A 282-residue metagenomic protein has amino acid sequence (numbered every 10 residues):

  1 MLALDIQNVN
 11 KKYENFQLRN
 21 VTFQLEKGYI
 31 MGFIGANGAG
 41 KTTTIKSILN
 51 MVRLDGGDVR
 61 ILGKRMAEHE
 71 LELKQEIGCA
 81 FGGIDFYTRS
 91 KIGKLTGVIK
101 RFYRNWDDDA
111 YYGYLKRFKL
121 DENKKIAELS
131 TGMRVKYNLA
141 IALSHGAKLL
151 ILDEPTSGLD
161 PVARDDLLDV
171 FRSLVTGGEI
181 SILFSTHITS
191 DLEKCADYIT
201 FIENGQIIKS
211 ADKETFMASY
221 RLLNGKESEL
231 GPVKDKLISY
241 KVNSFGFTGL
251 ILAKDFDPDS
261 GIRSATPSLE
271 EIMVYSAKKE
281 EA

Functional and structural regions predicted by a protein language model:
I6-V9, F16-E26, G57: Conserved beta-strand
A36-G40: Walker A (P-loop) phosphate-binding loop of ABC-type ATPase nucleotide-binding domains
G57-E68, E72-L73: Conserved ABC transporter NBD signature motif
L71, Q75, F81-N138: ABC-family P-loop ATPase nucleotide-binding domains
L150-E154: Catalytic Walker B motif of ABC-type/P-loop ATPase nucleotide-binding domains
T156-S157, T189: Short loop immediately C-terminal to the Walker-B catalytic DE motif in ABC-type ATPase nucleotide-binding domains
L237-A282: C-terminal coupling/interaction segments
